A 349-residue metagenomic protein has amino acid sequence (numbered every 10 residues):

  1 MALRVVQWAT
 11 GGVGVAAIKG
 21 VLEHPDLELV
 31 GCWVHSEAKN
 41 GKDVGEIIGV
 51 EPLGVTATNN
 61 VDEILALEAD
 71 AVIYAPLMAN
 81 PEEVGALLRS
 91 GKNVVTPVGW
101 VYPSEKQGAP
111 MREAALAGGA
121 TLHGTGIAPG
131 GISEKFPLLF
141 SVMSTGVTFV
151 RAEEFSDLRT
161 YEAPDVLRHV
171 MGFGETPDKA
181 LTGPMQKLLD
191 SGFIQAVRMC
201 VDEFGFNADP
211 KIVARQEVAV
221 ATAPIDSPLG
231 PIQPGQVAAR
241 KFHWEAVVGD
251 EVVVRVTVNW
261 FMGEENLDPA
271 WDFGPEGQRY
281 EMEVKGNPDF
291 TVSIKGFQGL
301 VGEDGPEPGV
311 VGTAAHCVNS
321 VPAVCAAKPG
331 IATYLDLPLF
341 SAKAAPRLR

Functional and structural regions predicted by a protein language model:
M1-S90, G205: N-terminal glycine-/serine-/threonine-rich beta1-alpha1-beta2 phosphate-ribose binding loop of Rossmann-like
R4, W8, S141-A270, P275-M282 (+1 more regions): Active-site-lining helix/loop region of Rossmann-like oxidoreductase modules
W8, G12-A16, N59, L67 (+7 more regions): Conserved active-site and cofactor/substrate-binding residues in soluble primary-metabolism enzymes
N93-V95: A short hydrophobic/small-residue beta-strand
P97-G99, G126: Short beta->alpha connector loops at strand-helix junctions that form conserved, small/polar/Pro-enriched
G99-T121: Rossmann-fold NAD(P)-binding glycine/threonine-rich loop
I132-M143: Alpha-helical support elements that line or immediately flank enzyme active sites and cofactor-binding pockets
E265, A270-R349: C-terminal helical cap and adjacent loop that interface with cofactors, partners, or active-site loops
